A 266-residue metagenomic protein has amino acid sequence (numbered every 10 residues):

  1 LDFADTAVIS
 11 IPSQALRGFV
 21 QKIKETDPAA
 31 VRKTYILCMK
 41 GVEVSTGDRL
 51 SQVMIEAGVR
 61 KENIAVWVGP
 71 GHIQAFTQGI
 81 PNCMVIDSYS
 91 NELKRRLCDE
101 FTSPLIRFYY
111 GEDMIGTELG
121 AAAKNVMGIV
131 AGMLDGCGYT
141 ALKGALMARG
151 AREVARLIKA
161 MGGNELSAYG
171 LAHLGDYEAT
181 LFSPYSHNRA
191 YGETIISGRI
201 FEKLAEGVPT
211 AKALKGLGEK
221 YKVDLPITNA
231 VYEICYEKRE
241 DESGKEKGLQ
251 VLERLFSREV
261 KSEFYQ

Functional and structural regions predicted by a protein language model:
L1-G79, L97: Rossmann-like NAD(P)(H) cofactor-binding subdomain of soluble oxidoreductases
D2, K24, I55, T102 (+2 more regions): Alpha-helix boundary recognition
A15, T26-D27, V53-N63, P81-S167: Internal alpha-helical scaffold of NAD(P)-dependent oxidoreductase catalytic cores
L16, E43, G47-S51, S90 (+10 more regions): Generic structural signal for well-ordered, non-membrane alpha-helical segments in soluble metabolic enzymes
K33-Y35, G111, I195-S197: Glycine/charged-rich beta-loop-alpha catalytic/anionic-binding loops adjacent to active sites
L37, N63-V68, F108-E112, Y169 (+1 more regions): General beta-strand structural signal in soluble alpha/beta enzymes
K40-V42, V68-Q74, S90, E112-T117 (+4 more regions): Glycine-rich beta-alpha junction loops
K124, A131-G132, C137, K159-Q266: NAD(P)-dependent Rossmann-like dehydrogenase/reductase catalytic/cofactor-binding core
